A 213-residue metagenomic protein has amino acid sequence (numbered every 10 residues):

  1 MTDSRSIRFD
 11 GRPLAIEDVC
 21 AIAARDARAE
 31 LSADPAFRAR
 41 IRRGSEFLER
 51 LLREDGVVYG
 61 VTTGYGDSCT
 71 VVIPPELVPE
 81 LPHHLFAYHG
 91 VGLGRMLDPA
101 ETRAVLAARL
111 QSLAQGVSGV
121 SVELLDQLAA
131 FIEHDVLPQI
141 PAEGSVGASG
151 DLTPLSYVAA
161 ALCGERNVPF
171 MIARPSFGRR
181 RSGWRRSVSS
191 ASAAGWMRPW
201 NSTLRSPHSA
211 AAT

Functional and structural regions predicted by a protein language model:
M1-T213: Conserved, well-structured ligand/cofactor-binding cores
